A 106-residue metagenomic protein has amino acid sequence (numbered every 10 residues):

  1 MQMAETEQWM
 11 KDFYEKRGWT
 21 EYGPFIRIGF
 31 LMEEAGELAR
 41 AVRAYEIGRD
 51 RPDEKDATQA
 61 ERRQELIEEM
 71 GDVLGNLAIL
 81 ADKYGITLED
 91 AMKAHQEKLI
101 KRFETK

Functional and structural regions predicted by a protein language model:
M1-M70, L74-K106: Flexible "arm" and connector segments at domain edges
